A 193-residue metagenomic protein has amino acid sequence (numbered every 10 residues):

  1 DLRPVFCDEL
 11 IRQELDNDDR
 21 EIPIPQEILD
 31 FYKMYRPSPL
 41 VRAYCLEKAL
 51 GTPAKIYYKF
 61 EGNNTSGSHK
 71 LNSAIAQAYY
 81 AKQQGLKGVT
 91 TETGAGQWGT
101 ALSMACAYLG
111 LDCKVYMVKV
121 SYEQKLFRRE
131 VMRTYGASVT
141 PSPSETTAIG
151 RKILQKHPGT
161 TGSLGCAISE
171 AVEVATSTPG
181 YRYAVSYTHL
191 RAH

Functional and structural regions predicted by a protein language model:
D1-Y80, Q84-G85: Positively charged, low-complexity intrinsically disordered leader regions
R20-P23, T147-A148, K152-Y187: Active-site/ligand-binding loops adjacent to catalytic centers
M34, K48-T52, Q83, T134-S138 (+2 more regions): Generic secondary-structure signature for well-ordered alpha-helical cores
I56-F60, T90-T91, P141-S142, Y183-Y187: General beta-strand structural signal in soluble alpha/beta enzymes
S73, Q84-V120: A short, small-residue-rich loop immediately preceding and capping a beta-strand
T100-A105, K125-R129, G150-Q155: Short acidic, glycine/serine/threonine-rich loops at helix termini
L111-A148: A glycine-rich helix N-cap at a beta->alpha junction
T188-H193: Conserved small/polar residues in nucleotide/adenosyl-binding loops
